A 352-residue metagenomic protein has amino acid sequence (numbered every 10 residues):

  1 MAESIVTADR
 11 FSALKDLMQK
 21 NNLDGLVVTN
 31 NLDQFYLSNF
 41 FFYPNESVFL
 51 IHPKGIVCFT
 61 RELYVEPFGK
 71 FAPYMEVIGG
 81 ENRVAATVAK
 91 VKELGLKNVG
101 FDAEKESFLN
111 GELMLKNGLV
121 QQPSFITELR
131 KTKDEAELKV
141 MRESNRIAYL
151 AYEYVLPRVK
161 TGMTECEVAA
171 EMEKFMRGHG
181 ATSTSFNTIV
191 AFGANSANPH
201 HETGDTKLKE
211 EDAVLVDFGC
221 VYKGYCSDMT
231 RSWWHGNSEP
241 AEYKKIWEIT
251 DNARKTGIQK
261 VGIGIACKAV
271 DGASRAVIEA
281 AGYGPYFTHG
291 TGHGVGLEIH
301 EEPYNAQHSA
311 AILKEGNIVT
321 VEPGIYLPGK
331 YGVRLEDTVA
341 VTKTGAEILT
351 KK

Functional and structural regions predicted by a protein language model:
M1-K352: Active-site neighborhoods and metal-handling regions in enzymes and metal-associated proteins
